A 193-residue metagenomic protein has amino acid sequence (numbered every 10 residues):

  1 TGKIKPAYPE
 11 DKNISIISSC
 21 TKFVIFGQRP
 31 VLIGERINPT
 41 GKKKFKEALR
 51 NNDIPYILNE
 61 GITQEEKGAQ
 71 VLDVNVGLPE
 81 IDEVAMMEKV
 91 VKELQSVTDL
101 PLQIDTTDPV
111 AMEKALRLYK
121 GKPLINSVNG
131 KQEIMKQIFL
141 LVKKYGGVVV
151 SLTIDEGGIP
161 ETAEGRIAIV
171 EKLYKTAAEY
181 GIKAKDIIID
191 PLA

Functional and structural regions predicted by a protein language model:
T1-P191: Domain-level signal for soluble alpha/beta catalytic cores
